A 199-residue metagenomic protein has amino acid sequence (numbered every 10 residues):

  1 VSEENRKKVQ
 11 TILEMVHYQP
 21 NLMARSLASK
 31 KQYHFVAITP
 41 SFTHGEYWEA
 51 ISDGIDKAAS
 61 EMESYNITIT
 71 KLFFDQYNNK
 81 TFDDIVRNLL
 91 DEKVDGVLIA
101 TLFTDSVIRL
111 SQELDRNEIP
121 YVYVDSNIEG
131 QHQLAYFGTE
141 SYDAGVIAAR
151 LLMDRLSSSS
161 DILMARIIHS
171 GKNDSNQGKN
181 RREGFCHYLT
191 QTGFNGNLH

Functional and structural regions predicted by a protein language model:
V1-K30: N-terminal helix-turn-helix DNA-binding module of bacterial transcription factors
E3-K7, D53, D143, E183: Surface-exposed alpha-helical interface segments used for non-catalytic interactions
Q10, E14, D56, S60-E63 (+3 more regions): Class I S-adenosyl-L-methionine
V16, L89-V94, R155-S159: Glycine-rich phosphate-binding loop signature in dinucleotide/nucleotide-binding domains
K30-R150: Alpha-helical recognition/docking segments in bacterial nutrient-uptake and carbohydrate-utilization systems
A59-N78, L163-M164, F185-H199: Short beta-strand elements in bilobed, periplasmic/extracellular small-molecule ligand-binding domains
D95, I119, S159, N195-G196: Loop/turn elements at helix/coil->beta-strand transitions in domains of secreted/extracellular proteins
A148-T192: An alpha-beta-alpha
